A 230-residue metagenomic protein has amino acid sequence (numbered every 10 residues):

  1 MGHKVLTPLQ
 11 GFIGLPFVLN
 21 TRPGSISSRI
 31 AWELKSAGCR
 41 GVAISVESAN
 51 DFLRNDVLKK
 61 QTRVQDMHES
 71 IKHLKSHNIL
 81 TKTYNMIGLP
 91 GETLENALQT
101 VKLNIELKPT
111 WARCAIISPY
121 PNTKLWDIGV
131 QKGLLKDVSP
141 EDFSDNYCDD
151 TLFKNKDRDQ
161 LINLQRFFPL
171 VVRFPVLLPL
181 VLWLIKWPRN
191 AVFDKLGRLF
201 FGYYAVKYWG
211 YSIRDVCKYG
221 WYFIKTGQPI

Functional and structural regions predicted by a protein language model:
G2-K4: Active-site-adjacent beta->alpha loops and helix N-cap segments on the catalytic face of soluble alpha/beta enzymes
L6-R189: A structural motif corresponding to the C-terminal lobe/cap of the Radical SAM core domain
R166-I230: Membrane-proximal basic amphipathic "stem/tether" segments
